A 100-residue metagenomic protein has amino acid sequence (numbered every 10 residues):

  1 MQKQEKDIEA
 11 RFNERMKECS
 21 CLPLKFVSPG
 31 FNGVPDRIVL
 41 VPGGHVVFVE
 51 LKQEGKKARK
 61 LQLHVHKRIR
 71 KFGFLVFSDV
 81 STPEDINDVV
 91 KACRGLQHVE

Functional and structural regions predicted by a protein language model:
M1-K25, E100: Acidic-basic catalytic patches of nuclease active cores, encompassing PD-(D/E)XK and other metal-cofactor nuclease
Q2, E9-N13, H64-L75: Membrane-topology and secretion signals of cell-surface/extracellular proteins
P23, V27-G43: Basic/aromatic recognition patch in beta-strand/loop cores that engages polyanionic ligands
P29, E54, T82-E84: Short, solvent-exposed coil/turn elements at secondary-structure transition points
R37-V39, V47-Q53: Conserved catalytic cores of phosphodiester-cleaving nucleases, focusing on short active-site segments
G55-H64: Active-site-adjacent loop/helix micro-motif of nuclease/hydrolase catalytic cores
L75-E100: Basic, glycine-rich
